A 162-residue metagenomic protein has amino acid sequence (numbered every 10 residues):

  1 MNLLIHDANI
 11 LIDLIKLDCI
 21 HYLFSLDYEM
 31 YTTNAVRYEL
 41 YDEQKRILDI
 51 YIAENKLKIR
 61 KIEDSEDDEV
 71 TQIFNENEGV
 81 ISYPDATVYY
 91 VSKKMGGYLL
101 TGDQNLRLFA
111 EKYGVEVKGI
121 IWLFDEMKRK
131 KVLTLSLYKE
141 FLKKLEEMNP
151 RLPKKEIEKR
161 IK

Functional and structural regions predicted by a protein language model:
N2-G97, Q104, V115, E140-L142 (+1 more regions): Active-site-proximal, substrate-binding regions of enzyme catalytic domains and RNA-binding/basic surfaces
R46, R107-K162: Acidic, PIN/NYN-like endoribonuclease modules and their adjacent C-terminal/linker elements
